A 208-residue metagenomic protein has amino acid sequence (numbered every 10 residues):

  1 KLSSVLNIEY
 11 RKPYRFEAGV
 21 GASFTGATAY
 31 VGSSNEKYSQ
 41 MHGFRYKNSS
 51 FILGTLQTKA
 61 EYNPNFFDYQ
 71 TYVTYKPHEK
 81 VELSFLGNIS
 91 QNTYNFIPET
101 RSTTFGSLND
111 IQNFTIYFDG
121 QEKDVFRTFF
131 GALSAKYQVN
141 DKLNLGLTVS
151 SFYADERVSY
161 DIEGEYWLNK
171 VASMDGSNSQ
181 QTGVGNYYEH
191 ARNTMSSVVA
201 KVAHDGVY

Functional and structural regions predicted by a protein language model:
K1-E17: N-terminal periplasmic accessory domains that precede and gate Gram-negative outer-membrane beta-barrel machines
E9-R11, G43-S49: Generic beta-structure capping elements
P13-E17, T25, S50-T74, T115-S134 (+1 more regions): Outer-membrane beta-barrel proteins
F16-A18, Y30-G32, I52-G54, N95-I97 (+1 more regions): Short acidic, gly/pro-rich beta-turn/loop elements at beta-sheet edges and active-site/ligand-binding grooves
T25-Y46, K59-P98, K123-L147, S151: Transmembrane beta-barrel wall of Gram-negative outer-membrane proteins
A60, E82, G87-Q138, Y153-Q180 (+1 more regions): Flexible loop and strand-edge segments within Gram-negative outer membrane beta-barrel domains
T148-F152, S197-Y208: Exposed, low-structure sequence patches enriched in small/polar residues
